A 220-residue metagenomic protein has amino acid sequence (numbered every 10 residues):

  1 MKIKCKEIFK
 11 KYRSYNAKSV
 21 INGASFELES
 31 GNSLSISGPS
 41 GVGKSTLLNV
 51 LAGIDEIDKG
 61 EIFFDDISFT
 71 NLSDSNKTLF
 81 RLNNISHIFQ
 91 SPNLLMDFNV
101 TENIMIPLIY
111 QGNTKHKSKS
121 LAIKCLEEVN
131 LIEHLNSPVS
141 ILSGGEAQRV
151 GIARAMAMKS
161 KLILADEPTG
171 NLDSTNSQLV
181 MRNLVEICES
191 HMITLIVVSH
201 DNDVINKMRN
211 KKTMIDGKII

Functional and structural regions predicted by a protein language model:
K2-C5, K11-G23: A short, flexible loop at the N-terminus of ABC-type nucleotide-binding domains that lies
A52: Helix-to-loop junction immediately C-terminal to a conserved catalytic motif
G60-S68: Conserved ABC transporter NBD signature motif
L82, S137, M158, H191: Conserved signature/switch motifs of ABC ATPase nucleotide-binding domains
F98-M105: Short coil-to-helix segment of the ABC ATPase nucleotide-binding domain corresponding to the Q-loop/switch region
P138-L142, E146-Q148: Conserved ABC ATPase signature
I163-D166: Catalytic Walker B motif of ABC-type/P-loop ATPase nucleotide-binding domains
